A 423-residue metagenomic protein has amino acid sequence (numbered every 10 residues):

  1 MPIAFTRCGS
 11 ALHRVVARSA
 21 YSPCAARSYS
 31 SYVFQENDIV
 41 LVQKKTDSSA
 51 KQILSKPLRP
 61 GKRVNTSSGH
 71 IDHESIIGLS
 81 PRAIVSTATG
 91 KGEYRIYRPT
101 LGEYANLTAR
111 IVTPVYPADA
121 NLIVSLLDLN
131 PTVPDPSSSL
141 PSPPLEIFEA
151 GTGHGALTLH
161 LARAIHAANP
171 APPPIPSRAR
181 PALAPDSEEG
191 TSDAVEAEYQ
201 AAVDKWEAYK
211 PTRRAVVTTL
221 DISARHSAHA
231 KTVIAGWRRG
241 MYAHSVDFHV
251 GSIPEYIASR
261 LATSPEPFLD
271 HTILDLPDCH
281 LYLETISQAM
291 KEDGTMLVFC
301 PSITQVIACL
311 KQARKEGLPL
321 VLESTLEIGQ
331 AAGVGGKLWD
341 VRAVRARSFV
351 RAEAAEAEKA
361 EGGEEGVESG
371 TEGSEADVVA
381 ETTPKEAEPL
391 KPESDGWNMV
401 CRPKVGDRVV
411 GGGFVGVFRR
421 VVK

Functional and structural regions predicted by a protein language model:
M1-V115, L129-N130, G363, E375-K423: Intrinsically disordered, low-complexity glycine/charged-rich regulatory or linker segments that flank or connect
P2, L283-F414: C-terminal substrate-binding/active-site "lid" region of AdoMet-derived donor-dependent transferases
D128-G155: Conserved class I S-adenosyl-L-methionine
G155-L159, H280: Glycine-rich SAM-binding Motif I of class I
I165, N169, M290-E292: Helix-to-beta-strand junctions that scaffold the AdoMet/dcAdoMet cofactor pocket in Class I SAM-dependent enzymes
S177-A179, A224-S227, I303: Helix N-cap at the beta1-alpha1 junction of Rossmann-like dinucleotide-binding domains, i.e., the first residues
L183-L274, G335-K337: S-adenosyl-L-methionine
E266-L281, F299-I303: A short SAM/SAH-binding and catalytic strip from SAM-dependent methyltransferases
